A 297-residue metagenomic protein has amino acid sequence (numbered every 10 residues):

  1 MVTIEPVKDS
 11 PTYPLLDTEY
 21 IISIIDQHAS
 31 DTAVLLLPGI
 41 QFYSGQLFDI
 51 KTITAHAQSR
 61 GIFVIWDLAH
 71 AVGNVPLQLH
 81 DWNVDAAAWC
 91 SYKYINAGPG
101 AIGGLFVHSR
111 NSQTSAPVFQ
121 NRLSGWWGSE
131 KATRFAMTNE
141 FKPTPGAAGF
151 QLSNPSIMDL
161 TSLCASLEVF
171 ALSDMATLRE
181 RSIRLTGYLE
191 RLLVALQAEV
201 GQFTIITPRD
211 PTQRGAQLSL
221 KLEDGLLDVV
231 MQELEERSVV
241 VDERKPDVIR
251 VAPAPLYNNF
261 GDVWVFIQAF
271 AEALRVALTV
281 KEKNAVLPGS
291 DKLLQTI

Functional and structural regions predicted by a protein language model:
M1-I297: Pyridoxal 5′-phosphate
